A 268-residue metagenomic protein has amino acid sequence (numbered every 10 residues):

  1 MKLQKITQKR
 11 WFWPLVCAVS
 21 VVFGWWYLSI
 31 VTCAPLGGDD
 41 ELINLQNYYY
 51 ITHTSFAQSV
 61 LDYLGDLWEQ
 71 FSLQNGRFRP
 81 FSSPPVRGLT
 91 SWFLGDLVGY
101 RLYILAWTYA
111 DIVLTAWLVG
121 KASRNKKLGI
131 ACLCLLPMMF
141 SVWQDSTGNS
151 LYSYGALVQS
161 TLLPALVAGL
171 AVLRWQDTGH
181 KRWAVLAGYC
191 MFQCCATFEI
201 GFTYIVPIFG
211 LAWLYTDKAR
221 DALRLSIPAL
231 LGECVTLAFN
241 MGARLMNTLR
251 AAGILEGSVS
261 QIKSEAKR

Functional and structural regions predicted by a protein language model:
R10-N47, G232-N247: Transmembrane signal-anchor helices characteristic of membrane glycosylation enzymes that use polyprenol
W25-R77, R87-S91: Extracytoplasmic loop-helix module adjacent to an early transmembrane segment
V86, T90, L94, Y103-L114 (+1 more regions): Transmembrane alpha-helices of multi-pass, membrane-embedded glycan-processing enzymes that use lipid-linked
L102-K127, V167-A171: Transmembrane-helix motifs of polytopic, lipid-linked glycan transferases
V119-Q144, L163: Transmembrane-helix signature of polytopic, membrane-embedded enzymes that assemble or transfer cell-envelope glycans
Q144-V167, T197: Multi-pass, polyprenyl lipid-linked donor-dependent membrane glycosyltransferases
S160-A184, C194, L214, R220: Membrane-interface transmembrane helices that cradle and orient dolichyl/undecaprenyl
Y204-L237, G257: Perimembrane helix-loop-helix junctions
